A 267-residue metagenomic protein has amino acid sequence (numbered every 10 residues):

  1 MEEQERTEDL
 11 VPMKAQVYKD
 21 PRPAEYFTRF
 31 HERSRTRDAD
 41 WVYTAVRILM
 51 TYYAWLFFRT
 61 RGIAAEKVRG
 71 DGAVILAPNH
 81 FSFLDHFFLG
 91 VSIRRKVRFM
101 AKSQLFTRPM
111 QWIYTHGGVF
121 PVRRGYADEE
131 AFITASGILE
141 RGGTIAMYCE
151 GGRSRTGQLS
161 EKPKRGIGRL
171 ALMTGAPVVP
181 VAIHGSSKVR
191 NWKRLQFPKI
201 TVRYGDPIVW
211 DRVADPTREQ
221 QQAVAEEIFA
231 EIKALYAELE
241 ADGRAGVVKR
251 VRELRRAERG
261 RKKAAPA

Functional and structural regions predicted by a protein language model:
E2-V42, E130-A267: Non-catalytic C-terminal accessory region of glycerolipid acyltransferases and related lyso-lipid remodeling enzymes
L10-A64, G70, R108-G117: A transmembrane-helix-recognition feature enriched in membrane-embedded lipid enzymes and envelope glyco-/phospholipid
W55, G70-A127, T134: Catalytic core of membrane glycerolipid acyltransferases/transacylases, capturing the structured, soluble-facing
T60-A65, L84-H86, F106, F132-I133 (+2 more regions): A generic local structural motif
G62, F99, V119-P121, V178 (+1 more regions): Conserved beta-strand scaffold positions in the cores of enzyme catalytic domains, especially in NTP/NDP-utilizing
I63-A65, K102, V122-R124, G205 (+1 more regions): Conserved beta-strand termini and adjacent loop/short-helix elements that scaffold enzyme active sites in alpha/beta
E66, A127, H184: Residue-level "edge-of-site" marker
V68-D71, E140: Flexible, charged surface loops at secondary-structure boundaries
